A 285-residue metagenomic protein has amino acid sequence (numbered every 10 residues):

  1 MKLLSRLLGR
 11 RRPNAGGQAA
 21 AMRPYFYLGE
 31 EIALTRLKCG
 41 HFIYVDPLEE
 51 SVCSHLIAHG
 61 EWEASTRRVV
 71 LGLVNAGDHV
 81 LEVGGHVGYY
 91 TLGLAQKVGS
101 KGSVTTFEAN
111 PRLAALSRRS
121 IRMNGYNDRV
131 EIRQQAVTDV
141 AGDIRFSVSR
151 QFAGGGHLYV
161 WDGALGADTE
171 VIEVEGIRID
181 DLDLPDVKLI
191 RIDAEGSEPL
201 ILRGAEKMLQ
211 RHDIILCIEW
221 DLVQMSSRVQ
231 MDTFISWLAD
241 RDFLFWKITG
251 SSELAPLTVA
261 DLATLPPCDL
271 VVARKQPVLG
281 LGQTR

Functional and structural regions predicted by a protein language model:
M1-R129, D168, F245-R285: S-adenosyl-L-methionine
I32, R178-R285: Conserved acidic-Pro-Pro-aromatic motif
V45-V52, A153-D162: Short, basic/glycine-rich phosphate-binding loops at helix/coil junctions that contact nucleotide phosphates
E49, G85-V87, P111, V137-D139 (+2 more regions): Short, glycine/acidic-enriched loop or turn micro-motifs at the edges of active sites
H59-L81, R129-E131, D143-R145, Y159-H212 (+2 more regions): Short internal loop-to-helix segment that lines adenine-nucleotide cofactor pockets
P111-A114, R118-A153: Core alpha/beta nucleotide-donor-binding catalytic domains of modification enzymes
F152-G156, V278-L281: Short, charged/polar, Gly/Pro-enriched secondary-structure boundary elements
